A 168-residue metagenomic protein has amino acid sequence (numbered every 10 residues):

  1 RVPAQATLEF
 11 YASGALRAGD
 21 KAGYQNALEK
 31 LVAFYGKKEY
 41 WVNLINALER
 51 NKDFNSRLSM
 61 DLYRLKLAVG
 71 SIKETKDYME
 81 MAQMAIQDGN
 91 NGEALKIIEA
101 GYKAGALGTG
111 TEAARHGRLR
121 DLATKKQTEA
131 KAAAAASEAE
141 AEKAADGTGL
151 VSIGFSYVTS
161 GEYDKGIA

Functional and structural regions predicted by a protein language model:
R1, G19-F34, N55-A68, E93-Y102 (+2 more regions): Alpha-helical repeat scaffolds
V2-F10, K21-Y24, F34-I45, S56-S59 (+4 more regions): Generic helix N-cap/helix-start motif at coil->alpha-helix transitions
P3, K66-K73, D121-T148: TPR-adjacent "capping" and linker segments in tetratricopeptide-repeat scaffold/adaptor proteins
S13-A15, A47, M84, S156: Residue-level signature for tetratricopeptide repeat
L16, A33-G36, I86-Q87, Y102-L107 (+1 more regions): Sec-exported extracytoplasmic/periplasmic mature domains
T75-D77, Q83, Q87-K131: Long, contiguous interaction/recruitment modules in multidomain scaffold/adaptor proteins
D146-A168: C-terminal soluble interaction/assembly domains
